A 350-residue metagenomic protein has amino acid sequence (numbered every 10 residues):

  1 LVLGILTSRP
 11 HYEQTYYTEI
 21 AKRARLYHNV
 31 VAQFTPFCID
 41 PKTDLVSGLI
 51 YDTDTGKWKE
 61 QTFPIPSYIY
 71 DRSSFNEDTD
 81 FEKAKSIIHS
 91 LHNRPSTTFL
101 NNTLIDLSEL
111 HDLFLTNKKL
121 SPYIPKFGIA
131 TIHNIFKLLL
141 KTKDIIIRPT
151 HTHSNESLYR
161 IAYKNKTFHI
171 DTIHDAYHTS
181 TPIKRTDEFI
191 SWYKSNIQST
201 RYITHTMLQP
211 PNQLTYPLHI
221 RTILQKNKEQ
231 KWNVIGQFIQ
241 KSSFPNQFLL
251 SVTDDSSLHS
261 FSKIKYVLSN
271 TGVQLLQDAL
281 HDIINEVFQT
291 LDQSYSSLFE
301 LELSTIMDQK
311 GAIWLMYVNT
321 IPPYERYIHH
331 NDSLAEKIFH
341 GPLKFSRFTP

Functional and structural regions predicted by a protein language model:
L1-L3: Extreme N-terminal starter segment of soluble prokaryotic enzymes
Q14-E19, A32-A130: Conserved N-proximal alpha/beta basic substrate-recognition cap immediately N-terminal to, or forming the N-lobe
E19-N29: A short, Lys/Arg-enriched amphipathic alpha-helix followed by its capping loop at the start of a domain
Q33-T35, T204-M207, H219-I220, Q293-K310: A short glycine-rich, hydrophobically flanked beta-strand micro-motif that places a catalytic Asp/Glu for divalent metal
T116-Y159: Rossmann-like NAD(P)H-binding beta-loop-alpha module
L139-D144, H151-D255: Phosphate-binding site of ATP-dependent enzymes
S257-E300, M307-P350: C-terminal active-site "lid" helix and adjoining low-complexity regulatory extension at the edge of ATP-using catalytic
